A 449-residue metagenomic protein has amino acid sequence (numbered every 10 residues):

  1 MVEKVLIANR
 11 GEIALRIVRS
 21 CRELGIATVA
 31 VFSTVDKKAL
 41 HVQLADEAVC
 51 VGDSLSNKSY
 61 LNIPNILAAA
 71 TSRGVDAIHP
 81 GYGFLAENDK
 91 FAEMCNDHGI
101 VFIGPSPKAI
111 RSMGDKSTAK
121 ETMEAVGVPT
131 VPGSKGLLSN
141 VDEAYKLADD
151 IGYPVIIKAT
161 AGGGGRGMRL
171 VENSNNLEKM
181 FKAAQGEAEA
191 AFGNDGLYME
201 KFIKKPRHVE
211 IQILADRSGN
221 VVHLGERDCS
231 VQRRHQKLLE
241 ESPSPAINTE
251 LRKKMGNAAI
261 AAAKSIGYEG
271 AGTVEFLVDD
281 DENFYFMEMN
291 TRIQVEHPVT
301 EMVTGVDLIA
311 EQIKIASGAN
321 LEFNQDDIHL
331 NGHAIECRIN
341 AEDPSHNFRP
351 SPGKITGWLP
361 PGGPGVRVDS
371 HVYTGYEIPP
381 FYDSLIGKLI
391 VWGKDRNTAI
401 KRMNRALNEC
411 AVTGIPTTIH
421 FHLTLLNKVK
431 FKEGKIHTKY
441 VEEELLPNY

Functional and structural regions predicted by a protein language model:
M1-A125, L138-K146: ATP-binding N-terminal substructure of ATP-dependent carboxylate-amine bond-forming enzymes
I7-L24, A48, T71-R73, N96 (+5 more regions): ATP-dependent carboxylate activation and anion-phosphoryl transfer catalytic cores that bind Mg-ATP to form
S59, F84, S112, L137 (+4 more regions): Alpha-helix initiation/capping motif
G133-S134: Conserved beta3 strand of the protein kinase N-lobe
L147-I156: Acidic/histidine-enriched active-site and ligand-binding environments that engage anionic O-linkages
